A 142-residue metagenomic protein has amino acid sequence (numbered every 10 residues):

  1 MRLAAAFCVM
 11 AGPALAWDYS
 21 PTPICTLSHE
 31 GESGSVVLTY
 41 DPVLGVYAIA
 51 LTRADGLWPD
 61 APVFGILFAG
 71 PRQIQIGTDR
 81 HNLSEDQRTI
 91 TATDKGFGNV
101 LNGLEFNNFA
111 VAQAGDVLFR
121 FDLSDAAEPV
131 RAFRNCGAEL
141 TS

Functional and structural regions predicted by a protein language model:
M1-A4: Bacterial N-terminal signal peptides that target proteins for export
A6, A11-P13: N-terminal signal peptide c-region/cleavage motif recognized by signal peptidases
L15-S142: A generic "folded-domain core" signal
